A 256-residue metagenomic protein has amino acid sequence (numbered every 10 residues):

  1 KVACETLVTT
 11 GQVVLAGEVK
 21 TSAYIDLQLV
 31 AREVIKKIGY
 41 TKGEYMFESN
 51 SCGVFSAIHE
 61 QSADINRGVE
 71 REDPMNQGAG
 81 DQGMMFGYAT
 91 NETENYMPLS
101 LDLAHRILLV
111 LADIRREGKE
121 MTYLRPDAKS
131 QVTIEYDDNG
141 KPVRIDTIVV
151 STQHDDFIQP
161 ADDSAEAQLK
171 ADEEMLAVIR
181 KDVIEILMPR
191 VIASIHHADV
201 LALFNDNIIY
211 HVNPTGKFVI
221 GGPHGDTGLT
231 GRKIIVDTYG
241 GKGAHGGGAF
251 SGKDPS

Functional and structural regions predicted by a protein language model:
V2-T21: Short, charge-patterned binding micro-sites
T10-Q12, K36-I220: Glycine-rich, mobile lid/loop segments that gate access to catalytic sites or pores
G17-V19, I134, T152, T238: Flexible glycine-/small-residue-rich
E18-I25, T215-I234: Short glycine/threonine-rich loop-to-helix capping motif typified by GTGT followed within a few residues by an Asp-Pro
V19, P74, G252-S256: A short glycine/serine-rich beta->alpha loop
T21-I35: Active-site-surrounding "flap" and adjacent substrate/cofactor-binding loops of secreted or lumenal enzymes, prototyped
P98, H224, K253-S256: Alpha-helix capping and helix-loop boundary segments enriched in small/acidic/polar residues
L229-S256: Conserved mixed alpha/beta catalytic, RNA-binding, or beta-rich assembly cores of soluble enzyme, regulatory
